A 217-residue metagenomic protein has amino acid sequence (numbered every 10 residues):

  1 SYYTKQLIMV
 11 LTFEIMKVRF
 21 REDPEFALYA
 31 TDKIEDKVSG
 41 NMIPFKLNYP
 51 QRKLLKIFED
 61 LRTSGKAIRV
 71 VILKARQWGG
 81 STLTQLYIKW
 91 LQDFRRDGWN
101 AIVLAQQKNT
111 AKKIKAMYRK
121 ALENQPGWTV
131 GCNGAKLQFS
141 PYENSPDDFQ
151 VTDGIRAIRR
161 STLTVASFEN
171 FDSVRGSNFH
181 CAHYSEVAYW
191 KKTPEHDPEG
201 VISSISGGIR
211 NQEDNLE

Functional and structural regions predicted by a protein language model:
S1-E217: Phosphate/NTP-binding elements of NTP-utilizing enzymes
